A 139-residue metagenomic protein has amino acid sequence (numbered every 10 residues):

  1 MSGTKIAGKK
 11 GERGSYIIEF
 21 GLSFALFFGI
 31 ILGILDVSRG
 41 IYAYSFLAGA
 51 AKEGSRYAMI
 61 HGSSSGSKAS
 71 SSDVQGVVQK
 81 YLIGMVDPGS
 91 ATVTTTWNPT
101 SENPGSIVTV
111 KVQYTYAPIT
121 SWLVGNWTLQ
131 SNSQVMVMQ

Functional and structural regions predicted by a protein language model:
S2-G3, G49, E53-Q139: Short, conserved structural patches
S2-G76: Alpha-helical assembly-interface signal, strongest on the long, hydrophobic N-terminal helix that forms
